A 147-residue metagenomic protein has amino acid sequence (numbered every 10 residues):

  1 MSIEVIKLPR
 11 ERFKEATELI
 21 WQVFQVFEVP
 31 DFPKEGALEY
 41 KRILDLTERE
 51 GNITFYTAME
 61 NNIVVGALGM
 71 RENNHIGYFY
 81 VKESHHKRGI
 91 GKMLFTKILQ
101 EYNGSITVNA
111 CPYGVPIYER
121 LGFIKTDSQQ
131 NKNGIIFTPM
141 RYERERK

Functional and structural regions predicted by a protein language model:
S2-E18: A short beta-loop-alpha structural element at the N-terminal edge of CoA-dependent acyl/N-acetyltransferase catalytic
W21-D45: Conserved GNAT-fold acetyl-CoA-binding loop/helix
L44-T57, H75: A short helix-loop-beta-strand connector motif used in the catalytic cores of GNAT acetyltransferases and, in some
N52-G66, R71: Conserved beta-hairpin
I76-H86: A short, internal acetyl-CoA/4′-phosphopantetheine-binding micro-motif in the GNAT/acyltransferase core
K87-Q100: Conserved acetyl-CoA-binding loop-helix of GNAT-fold acetyltransferases
E101-Y113: Conserved GNAT acetyl-CoA-binding A-motif
P112-F137: Conserved active-site alpha-helix within GNAT-family acetyltransferase domains
